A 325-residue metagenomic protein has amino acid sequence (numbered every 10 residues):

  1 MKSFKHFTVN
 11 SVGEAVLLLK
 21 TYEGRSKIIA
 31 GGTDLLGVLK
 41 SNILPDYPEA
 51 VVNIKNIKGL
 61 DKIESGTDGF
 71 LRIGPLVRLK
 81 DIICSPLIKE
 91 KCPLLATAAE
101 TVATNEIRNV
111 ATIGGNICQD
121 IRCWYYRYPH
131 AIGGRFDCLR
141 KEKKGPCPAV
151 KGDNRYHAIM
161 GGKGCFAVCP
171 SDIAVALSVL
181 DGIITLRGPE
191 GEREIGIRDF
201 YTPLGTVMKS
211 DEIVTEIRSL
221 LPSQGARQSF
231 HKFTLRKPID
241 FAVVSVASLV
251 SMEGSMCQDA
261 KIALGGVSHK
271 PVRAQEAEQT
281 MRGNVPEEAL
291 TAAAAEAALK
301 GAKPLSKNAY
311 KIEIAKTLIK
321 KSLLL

Functional and structural regions predicted by a protein language model:
M1-L325: C-terminal structural segment of proteins
